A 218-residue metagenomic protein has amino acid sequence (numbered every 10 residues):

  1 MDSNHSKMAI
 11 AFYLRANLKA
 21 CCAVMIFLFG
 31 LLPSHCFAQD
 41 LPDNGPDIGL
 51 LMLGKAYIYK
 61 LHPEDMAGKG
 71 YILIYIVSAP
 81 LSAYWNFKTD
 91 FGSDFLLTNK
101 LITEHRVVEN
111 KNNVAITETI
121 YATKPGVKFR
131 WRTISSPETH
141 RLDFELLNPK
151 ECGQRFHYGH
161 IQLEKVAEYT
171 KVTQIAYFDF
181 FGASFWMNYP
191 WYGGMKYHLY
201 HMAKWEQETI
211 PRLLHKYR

Functional and structural regions predicted by a protein language model:
N4-A23: Bacterial N-terminal signal peptides that target proteins for export
C21-P33: Bacterial N-terminal signal peptides
C36-K111: Hydrophobic ligand-binding cavity/cleft-lining segments
E64-G68, S93-G153, F178-D179, K204-R218: Glycine-rich portal/gate segments that line the openings of hydrophobic small-molecule binding cavities
G68-I74, R141, Y158, Y169-T173: Intrinsic-disorder/low-complexity, polar/charged segments enriched in Ser/Thr/Lys/Arg/Asp/Glu/Gln
I72-Y75, H105, K128-S135, Y158-K165: Hydrophobic/aromatic beta-strand elements that line small-molecule binding cavities or substrate pockets in beta-rich
S78-S82, E109-N112, I134-H140, Q162-K171: A short, structured loop/turn motif at beta-sheet edges
N148-Y200: Beta-strand/loop substructures that line and gate deep hydrophobic ligand-binding cavities in soluble
